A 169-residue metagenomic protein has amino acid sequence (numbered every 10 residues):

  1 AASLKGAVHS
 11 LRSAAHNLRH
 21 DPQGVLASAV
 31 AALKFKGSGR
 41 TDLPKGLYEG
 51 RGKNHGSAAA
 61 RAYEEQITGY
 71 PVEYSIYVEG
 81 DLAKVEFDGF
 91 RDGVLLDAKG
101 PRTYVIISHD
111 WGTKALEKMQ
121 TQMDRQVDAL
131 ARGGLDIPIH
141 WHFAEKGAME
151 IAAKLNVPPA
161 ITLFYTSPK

Functional and structural regions predicted by a protein language model:
A1-A7: Membrane-active amphipathic alpha-helices enriched in small hydrophobic residues
H9-H20, L26-K169: Catalytic toxin/effector domains delivered as secreted proteins or via bacterial secretion systems
